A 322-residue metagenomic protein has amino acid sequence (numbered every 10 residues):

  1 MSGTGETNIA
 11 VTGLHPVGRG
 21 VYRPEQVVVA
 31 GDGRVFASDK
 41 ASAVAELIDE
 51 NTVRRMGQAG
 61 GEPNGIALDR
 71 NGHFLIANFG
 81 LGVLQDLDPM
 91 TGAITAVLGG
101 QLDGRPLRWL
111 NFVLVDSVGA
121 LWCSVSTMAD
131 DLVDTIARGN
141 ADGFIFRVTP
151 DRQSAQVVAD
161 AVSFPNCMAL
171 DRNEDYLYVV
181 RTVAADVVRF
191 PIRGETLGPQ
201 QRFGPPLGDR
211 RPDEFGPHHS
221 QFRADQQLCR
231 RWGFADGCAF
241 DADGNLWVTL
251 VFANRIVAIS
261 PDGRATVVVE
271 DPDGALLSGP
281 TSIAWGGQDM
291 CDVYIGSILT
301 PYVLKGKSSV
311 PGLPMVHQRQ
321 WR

Functional and structural regions predicted by a protein language model:
M1-T12, V35, K40-S42, A137-D142: Blade/loop signatures of beta-propeller domains
M1-Y22, N51, Q200-Q201, F215-A224 (+1 more regions): A short helix->beta-strand "capping" segment at the edge of beta-propeller domains
R19-R34, A59-L75, L102-L121, T127-A129 (+5 more regions): Beta-rich, blade/repeat-based domains predominating in secreted/periplasmic proteins but also intracellular
K40, F79-G80, D130-G143, T182-A185 (+2 more regions): Short, solvent-exposed loop/turn segments at conserved positions within beta-propeller repeat blades
A43-A45, V83-Q85, G143-F146, D186-V188 (+2 more regions): A short loop-to-beta-strand structural motif that recurs across blades of beta-propeller domains
L47-T52, D88-G92, T149-Q153, P191-E195 (+2 more regions): Short loop/turn segments that connect beta-strands within beta-propeller blades
R54-Q58, T95-G99, Q156-A159, G198-G208 (+2 more regions): Beta-propeller fold detector
S282-R322: Blade-level signature of beta-propeller repeat domains, shared across WD40, Kelch, NHL, RCC1 and BNR/Asp-box propellers
